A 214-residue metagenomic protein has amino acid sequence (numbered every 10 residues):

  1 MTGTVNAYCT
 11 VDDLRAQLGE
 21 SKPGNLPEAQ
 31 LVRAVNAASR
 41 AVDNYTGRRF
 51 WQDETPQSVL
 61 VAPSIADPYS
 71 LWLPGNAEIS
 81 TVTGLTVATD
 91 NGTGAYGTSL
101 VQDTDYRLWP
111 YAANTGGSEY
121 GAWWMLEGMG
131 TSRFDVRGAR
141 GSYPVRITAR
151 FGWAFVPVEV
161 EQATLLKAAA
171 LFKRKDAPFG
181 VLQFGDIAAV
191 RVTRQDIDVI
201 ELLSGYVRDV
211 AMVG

Functional and structural regions predicted by a protein language model:
M1-G214: Divalent metal-cofactor coordination and adjacent catalytic microenvironments
